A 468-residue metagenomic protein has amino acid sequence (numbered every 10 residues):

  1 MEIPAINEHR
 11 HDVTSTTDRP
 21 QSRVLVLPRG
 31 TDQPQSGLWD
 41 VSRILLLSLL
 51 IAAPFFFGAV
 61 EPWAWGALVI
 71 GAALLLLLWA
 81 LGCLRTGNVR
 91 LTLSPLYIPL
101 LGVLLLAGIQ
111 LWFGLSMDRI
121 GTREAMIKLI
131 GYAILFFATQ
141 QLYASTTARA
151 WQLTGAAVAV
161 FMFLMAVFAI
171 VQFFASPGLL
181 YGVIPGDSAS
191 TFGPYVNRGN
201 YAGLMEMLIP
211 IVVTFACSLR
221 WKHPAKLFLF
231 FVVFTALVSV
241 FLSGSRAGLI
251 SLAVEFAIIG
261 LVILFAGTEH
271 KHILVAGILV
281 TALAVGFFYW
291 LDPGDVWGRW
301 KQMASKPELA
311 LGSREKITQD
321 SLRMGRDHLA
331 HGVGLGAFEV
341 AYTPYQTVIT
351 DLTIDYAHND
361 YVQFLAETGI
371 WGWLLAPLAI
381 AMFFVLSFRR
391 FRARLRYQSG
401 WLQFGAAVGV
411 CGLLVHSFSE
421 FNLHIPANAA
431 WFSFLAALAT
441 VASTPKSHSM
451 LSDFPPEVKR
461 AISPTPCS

Functional and structural regions predicted by a protein language model:
M1-I127, Y132-V160, Y181-G182, F215-F230 (+4 more regions): Transmembrane signal-anchor hairpin modules in multi-pass inner-membrane enzymes, especially those that act on
P54-A59, L365-T368, W401-F434, L438: Membrane helix-loop boundary segments at the extracytoplasmic
W63, A144, A148, V167-S176 (+6 more regions): A membrane-periplasm/extracellular boundary helix in multi-pass inner-membrane enzymes that assemble envelope glycans
G71-L76, I209-V212, F234, L249-V262 (+2 more regions): Hydrophobic transmembrane alpha-helices of multi-pass, membrane-embedded glycosylation machinery
I109-I120, Y132, F163-E206, F234-F241 (+5 more regions): Membrane-interfacial helix-loop-helix modules of multi-pass inner-membrane proteins that assemble, modify, or transport
N197, E315-D355, Y361-F364, T368-L375: TM-adjacent membrane-interface loops and short helices in multi-pass inner/ER membrane proteins
F231-G244, G412-F418: Membrane-interface alpha helices of multi-pass inner-membrane proteins
I370-F404: Hydrophobic transmembrane alpha-helices and their immediate junctions
